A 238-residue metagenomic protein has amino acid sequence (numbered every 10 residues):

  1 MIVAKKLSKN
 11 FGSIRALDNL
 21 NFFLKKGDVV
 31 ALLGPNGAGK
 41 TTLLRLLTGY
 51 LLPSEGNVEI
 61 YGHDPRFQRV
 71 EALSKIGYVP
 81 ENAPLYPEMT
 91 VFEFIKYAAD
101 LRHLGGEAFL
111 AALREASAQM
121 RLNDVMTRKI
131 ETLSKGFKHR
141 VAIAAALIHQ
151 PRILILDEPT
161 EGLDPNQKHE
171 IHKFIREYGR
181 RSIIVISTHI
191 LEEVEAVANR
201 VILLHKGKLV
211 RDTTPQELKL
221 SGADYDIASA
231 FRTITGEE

Functional and structural regions predicted by a protein language model:
T48: Helix-to-loop junction immediately C-terminal to a conserved catalytic motif
G56-F67, E71-A72: Conserved ABC transporter NBD signature motif
K96, D100-H103, E107-V125: Conserved ABC ATPase "signature" region
I148-R152: A short, proline-enriched helix->beta-strand linker immediately N-terminal to the Walker B motif in ABC-type P-loop
L154-E158: Catalytic Walker B motif of ABC-type/P-loop ATPase nucleotide-binding domains
D212-T213: ABC ATPase "signature
